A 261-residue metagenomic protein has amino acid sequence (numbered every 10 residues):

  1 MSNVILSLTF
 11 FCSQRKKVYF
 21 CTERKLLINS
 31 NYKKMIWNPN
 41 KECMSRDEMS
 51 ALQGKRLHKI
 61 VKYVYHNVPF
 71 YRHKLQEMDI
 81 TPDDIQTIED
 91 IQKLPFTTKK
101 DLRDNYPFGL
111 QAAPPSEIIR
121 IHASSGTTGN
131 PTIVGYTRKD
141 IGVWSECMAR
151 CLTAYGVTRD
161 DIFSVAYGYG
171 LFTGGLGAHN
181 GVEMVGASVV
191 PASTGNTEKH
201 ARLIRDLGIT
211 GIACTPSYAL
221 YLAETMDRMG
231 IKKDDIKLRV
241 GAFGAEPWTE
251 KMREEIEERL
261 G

Functional and structural regions predicted by a protein language model:
K16-K17, K25: Polybasic, lysine-rich low-complexity intrinsically disordered segments
T22-A123, T128-E146, T153-A154, R159 (+1 more regions): Nucleotide 5′-phosphate-binding alpha/beta core
K59, M78, L176-G261: Conserved adenylate-forming
V64, S124-T127, F163, I212 (+2 more regions): Conserved S/T- and glycine-rich ATP-binding loop of Class I adenylate-forming
S145-I162, N196-I209: Conserved ATP-dependent adenylate/AMP-binding module captured primarily in the ANL superfamily
T153-G181, V185-V189: Conserved AMP-binding loop of ANL adenylate-forming enzymes
